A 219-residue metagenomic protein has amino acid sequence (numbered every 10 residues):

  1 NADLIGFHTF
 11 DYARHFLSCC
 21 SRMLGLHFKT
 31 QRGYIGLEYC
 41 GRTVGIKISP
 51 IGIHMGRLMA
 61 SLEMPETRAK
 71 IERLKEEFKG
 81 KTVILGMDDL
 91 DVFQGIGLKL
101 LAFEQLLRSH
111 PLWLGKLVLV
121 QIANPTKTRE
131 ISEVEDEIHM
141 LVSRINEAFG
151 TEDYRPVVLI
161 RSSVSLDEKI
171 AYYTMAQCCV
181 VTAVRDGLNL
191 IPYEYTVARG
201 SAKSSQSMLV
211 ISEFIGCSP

Functional and structural regions predicted by a protein language model:
N1-P219: Catalytic cores of carbohydrate-active enzymes across secretory and cytosolic contexts
